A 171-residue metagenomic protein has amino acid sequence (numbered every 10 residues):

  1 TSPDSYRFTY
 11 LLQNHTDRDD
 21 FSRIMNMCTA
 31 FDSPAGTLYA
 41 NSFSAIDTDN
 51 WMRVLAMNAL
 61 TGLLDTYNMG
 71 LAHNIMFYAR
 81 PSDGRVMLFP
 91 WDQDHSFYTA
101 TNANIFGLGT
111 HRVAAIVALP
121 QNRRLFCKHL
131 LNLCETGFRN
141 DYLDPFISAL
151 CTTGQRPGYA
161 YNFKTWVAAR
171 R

Functional and structural regions predicted by a protein language model:
T1-T61: Internal "kinase-insert"/substrate-recognition segments embedded within catalytic cores of ATP-dependent enzymes
L11-R18, G62, N68, Y78-R171: C-terminal catalytic region of ATP-dependent kinase domains
Y39-N50, V54, N68-G84: Short, surface-exposed recognition loops and adjoining beta-strand edges that mediate ligand/DNA contacts, enriched
